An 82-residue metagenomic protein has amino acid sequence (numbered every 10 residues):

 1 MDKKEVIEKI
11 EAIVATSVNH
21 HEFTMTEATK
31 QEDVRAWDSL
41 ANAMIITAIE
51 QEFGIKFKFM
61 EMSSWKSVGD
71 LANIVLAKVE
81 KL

Functional and structural regions predicted by a protein language model:
D2-W37, A41-T47, Q51-L82: Phosphopantetheine-dependent thiolation modules in NRPS/PKS and related acyl-activating systems
